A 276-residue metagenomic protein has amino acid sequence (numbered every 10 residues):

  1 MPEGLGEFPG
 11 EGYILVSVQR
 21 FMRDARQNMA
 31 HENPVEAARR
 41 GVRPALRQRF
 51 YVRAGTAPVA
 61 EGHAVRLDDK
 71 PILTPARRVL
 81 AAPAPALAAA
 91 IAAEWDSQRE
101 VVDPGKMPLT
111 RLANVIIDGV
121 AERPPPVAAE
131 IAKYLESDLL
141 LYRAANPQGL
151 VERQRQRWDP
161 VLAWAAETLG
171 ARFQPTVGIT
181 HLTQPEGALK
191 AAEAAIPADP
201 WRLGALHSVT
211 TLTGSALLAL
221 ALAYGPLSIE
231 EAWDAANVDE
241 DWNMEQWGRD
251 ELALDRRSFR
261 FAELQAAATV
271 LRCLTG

Functional and structural regions predicted by a protein language model:
P2-G10: Extreme N-terminal basic, low-complexity initiation segments that serve as generic localization/processing leaders
V18-E122: An N-terminal structural lobe/cap that precedes and organizes the functional/catalytic core across diverse proteins
V18-P58, S228-G276: Extended, aromatic/histidine-rich regions of cofactor-dependent oxidoreductases associated with respiratory
R78-A82, L140-Y142, G149, L218: Short cationic amphipathic helices and targeting signals
P125-K190: Internal, conserved structured core segments that host functional sites
L182-L254, A262-A266: An internal, amphipathic alpha-helical element
